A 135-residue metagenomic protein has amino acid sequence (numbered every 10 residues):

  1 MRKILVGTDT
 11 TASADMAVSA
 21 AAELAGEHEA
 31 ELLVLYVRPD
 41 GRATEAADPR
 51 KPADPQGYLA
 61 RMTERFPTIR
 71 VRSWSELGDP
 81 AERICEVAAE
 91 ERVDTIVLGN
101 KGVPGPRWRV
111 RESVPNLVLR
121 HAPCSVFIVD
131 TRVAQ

Functional and structural regions predicted by a protein language model:
M1-M16, T95, H121-Q135: Intrinsically disordered or low-complexity boundary/linker segments at protein termini and domain junctions
R2-P49: Small/aliphatic-rich secondary-structure junction motif
A22, A60, N116: Active-site phosphate/pyrophosphate- and oxyanion-stabilizing loops and adjacent acidic/basic residues in soluble
L33-L35, R72-E76, F127: General small-molecule cofactor/ligand-binding pocket signal
D48-A60: Short, surface-exposed alpha-helical segments at coil->helix boundaries
E64-I96, V103-P104, V133-Q135: Structural beta-alpha unit
L98-H121, T131-Q135: Glycine-rich, Arg-bearing micro-motifs that act as flexible, cationic patches
